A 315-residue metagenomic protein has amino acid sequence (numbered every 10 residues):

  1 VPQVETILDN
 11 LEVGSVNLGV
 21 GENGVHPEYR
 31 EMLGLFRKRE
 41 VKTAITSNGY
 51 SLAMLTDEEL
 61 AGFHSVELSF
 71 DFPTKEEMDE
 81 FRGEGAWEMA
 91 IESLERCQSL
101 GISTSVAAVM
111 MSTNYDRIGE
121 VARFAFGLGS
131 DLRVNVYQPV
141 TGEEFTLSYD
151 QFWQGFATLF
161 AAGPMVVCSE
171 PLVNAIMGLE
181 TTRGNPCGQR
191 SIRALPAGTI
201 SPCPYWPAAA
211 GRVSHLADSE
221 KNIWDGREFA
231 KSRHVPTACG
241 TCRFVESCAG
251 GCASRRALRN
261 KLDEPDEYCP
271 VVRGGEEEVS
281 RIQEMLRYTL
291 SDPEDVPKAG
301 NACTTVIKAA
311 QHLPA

Functional and structural regions predicted by a protein language model:
V1, D9-N10, R30-L35, R39-K42 (+2 more regions): Radical SAM enzyme [4Fe-4S]-AdoMet core and its adjacent flexible, acidic and glycine-rich loops/tails across
V1-E58, G62: Conserved alpha-helical substructure of the radical SAM core
Q3-G24, D266-H312: Short Fe-S-cluster ligation motifs
N10, L60, G127-G129, P236 (+1 more regions): Alpha-helix termination/capping residues and helix-transition junctions
G21-E22, K38, V109-M111, L258-N260: Conserved short loop/turn motifs at secondary-structure junctions
H26, R30, L52-M54, K75 (+3 more regions): Structural motif corresponding to alpha-helix initiation and N-cap regions
D150-G178, C203-G250, S254, L258 (+2 more regions): C-terminal accessory region of radical SAM enzymes
R183, T199, V235-A238, F244 (+3 more regions): Secretory pathway export signals and precursors
